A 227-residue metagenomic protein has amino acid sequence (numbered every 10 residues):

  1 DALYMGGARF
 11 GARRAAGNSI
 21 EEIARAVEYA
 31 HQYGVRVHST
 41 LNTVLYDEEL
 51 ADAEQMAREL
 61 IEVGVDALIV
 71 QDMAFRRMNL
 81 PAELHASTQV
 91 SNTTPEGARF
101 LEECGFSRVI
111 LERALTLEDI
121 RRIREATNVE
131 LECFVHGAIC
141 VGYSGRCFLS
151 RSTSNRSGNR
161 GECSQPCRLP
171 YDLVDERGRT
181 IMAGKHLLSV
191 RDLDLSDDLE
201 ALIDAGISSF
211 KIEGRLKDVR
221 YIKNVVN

Functional and structural regions predicted by a protein language model:
D1-N92, E96, D119-S209, L216-N227: Active-site pocket-lining/capping segments in soluble small-molecule metabolic enzymes
S87, E112-R113: Short His-Asn-centered micro-motif
G105, V109-I110, I181: Acidic, glycine-enriched active-site microenvironments
L111-E112, V190: A short linear-motif detector with a strong N-terminal bias
